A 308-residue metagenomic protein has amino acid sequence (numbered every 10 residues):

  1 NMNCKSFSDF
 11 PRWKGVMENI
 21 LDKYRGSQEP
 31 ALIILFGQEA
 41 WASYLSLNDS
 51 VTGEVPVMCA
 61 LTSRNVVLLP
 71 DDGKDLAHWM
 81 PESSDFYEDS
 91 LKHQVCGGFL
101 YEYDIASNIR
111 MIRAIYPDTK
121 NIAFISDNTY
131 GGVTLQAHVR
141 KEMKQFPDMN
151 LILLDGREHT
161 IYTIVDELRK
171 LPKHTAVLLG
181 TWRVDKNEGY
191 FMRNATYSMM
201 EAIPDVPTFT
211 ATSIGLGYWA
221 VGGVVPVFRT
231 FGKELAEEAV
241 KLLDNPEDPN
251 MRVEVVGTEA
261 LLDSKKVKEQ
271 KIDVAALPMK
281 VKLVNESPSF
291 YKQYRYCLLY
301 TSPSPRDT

Functional and structural regions predicted by a protein language model:
S8-A31, S46-L47, V165-K173: Short, well-structured alpha-helical segments in soluble
R25-G37, P56-A60, N121-S126, L154 (+2 more regions): Periplasmic-binding protein-like
N65-P70, D75-D89, G97-T119, P226-D244: Hydrophobic alpha-helical segments within soluble ligand-binding/sensing domains
E88-M143, R252-K265: An alpha-beta-alpha
E158-D244: Membrane-proximal low-complexity regions enriched in glycine and acidic/polar residues
S264-F290: Juxtamembrane amphipathic/hinge helix adjacent to a transmembrane helix
P288-L299: Juxtamembrane/start-of-transmembrane alpha-helix segments at the extracytoplasmic/lumenal side of membrane anchors
Y300-D307: Conserved small/polar residues in nucleotide/adenosyl-binding loops
